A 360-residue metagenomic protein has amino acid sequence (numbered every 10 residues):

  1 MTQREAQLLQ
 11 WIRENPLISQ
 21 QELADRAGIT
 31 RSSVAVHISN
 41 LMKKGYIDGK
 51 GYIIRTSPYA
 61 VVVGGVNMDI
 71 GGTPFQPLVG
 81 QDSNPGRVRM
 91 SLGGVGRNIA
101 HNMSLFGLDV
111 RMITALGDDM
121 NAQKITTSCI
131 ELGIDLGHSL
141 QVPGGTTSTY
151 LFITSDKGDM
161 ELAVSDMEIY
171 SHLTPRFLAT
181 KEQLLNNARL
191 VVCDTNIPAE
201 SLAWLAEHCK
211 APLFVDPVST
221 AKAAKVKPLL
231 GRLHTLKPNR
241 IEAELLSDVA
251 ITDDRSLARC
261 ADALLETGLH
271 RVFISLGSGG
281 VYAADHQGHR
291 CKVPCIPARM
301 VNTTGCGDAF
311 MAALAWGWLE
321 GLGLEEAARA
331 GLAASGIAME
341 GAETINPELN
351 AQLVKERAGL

Functional and structural regions predicted by a protein language model:
M1-Q20, R26-A27, R31-S32, V36-R55 (+1 more regions): Conserved phosphate-binding/catalytic region of the ribokinase-like
Q3-R4, L8-E14, I18-E22, R26 (+2 more regions): Glycine-rich phosphate/adenosyl-contacting loop at the front of the ribokinase-like
R26-A27, A203, H208-R290: Conserved phosphate/ATP/ADP-binding segment of small-molecule kinases
K43-G45, S171-R176, V215-A221: Short gly/ser/thr-rich secondary-structure transition/capping motifs
T56-S57, Q81-R87, L105-R189, K355-L360: Conserved N-terminal subdomain of the carbohydrate kinase-like
Y59-A60, R189-L190, T235: Structural motif
P77-R87, G133, G288-A298: Glycine/charged-rich beta-loop-alpha catalytic/anionic-binding loops adjacent to active sites
M103, N239, G307: Short, conserved phosphate/pyrophosphate- and ester-handling motifs at nucleotide-, phospho-/glycolipid
